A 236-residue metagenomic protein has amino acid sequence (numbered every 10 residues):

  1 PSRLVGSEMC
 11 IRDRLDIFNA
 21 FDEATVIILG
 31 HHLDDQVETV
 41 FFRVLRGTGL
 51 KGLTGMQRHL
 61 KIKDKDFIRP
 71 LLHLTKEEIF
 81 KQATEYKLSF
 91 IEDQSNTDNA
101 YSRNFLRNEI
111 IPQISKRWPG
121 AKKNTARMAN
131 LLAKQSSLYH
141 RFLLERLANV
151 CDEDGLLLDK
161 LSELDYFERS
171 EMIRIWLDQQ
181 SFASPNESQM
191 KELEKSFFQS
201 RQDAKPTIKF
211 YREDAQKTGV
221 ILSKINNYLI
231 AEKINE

Functional and structural regions predicted by a protein language model:
P1-G6, I11-D13: Single conserved hydrophobic/aromatic residue that forms the stacking wall/gate of nucleotide- or nucleobase-binding
S2-R3, A20, L222: Generic structural signal for beta-strand residues in well-ordered domains
D13-F21: Short, well-structured alpha-helical segments in soluble
F21-G30, D35-M128, L156-S162: Catalytic subdomain that performs nucleotidyl-dependent activation
L60-D64, A126-E236: AMP-forming adenylation/ATP pyrophosphatase catalytic core
